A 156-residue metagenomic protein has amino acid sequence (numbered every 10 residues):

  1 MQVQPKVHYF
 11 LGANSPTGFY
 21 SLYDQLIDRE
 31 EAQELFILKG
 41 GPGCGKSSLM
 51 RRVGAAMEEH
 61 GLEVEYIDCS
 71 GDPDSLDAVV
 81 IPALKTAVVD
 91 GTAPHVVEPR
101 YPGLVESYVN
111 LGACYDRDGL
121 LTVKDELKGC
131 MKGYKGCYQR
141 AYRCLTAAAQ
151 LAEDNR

Functional and structural regions predicted by a protein language model:
M1-I27: N-terminal pre-Walker A segment at the start of P-loop NTPase domains
A32-Q33: Pre-Walker A (P-loop) beta-loop-beta motif of ABC nucleotide-binding domains
F36-G40: Hydrophobic anchor at the beta1->P-loop junction of P-loop NTPases
G45: Conserved glycine(s) of the Walker
L49: Hydrophobic positions on the alpha1 helix immediately C-terminal to the Walker A/P-loop
E59-D74: Short beta-strand-centered segment that lines the nucleotide-binding/catalytic pocket of NTP-utilizing
C69, S75-A83, A87, G91-R156: Replace "adjacent to P-loop NTPase cores in ATP/GTP-dependent enzymes" with "adjacent to NTP-binding cores
